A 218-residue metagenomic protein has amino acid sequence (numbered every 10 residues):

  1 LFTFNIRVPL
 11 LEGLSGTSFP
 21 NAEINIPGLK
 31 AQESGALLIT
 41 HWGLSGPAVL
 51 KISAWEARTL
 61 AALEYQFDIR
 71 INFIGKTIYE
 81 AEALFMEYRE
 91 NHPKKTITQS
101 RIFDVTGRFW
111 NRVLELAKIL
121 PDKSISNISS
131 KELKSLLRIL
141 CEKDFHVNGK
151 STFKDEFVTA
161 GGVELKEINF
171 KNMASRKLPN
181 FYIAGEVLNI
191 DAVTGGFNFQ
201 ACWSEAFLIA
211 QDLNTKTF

Functional and structural regions predicted by a protein language model:
F2-I128: An anion/pyrophosphate-binding glycine-rich loop and adjacent beta-alpha core in soluble alpha-beta enzymes
E23-I24, D68, T98, N148-G149 (+4 more regions): Domain-scale detector for complete catalytic domains at protein termini or as standalone homologs
L29, C141-H146, T215-F218: Generic secondary-structure signature for well-ordered alpha-helical cores
S45-A48, V163-E164, V187, T194-N198: Gly/Ser/Thr-rich beta-alpha loop segments that engage phosphate groups in nucleotides
P47, K76, D104, R108 (+5 more regions): Conserved active-site and cofactor/substrate-binding residues in soluble primary-metabolism enzymes
V49-L50, K134-L137, C141, W203-Q211: Predominant activation on well-ordered alpha-helical scaffold segments within soluble catalytic domains
R112-D191: A glycine-rich dinucleotide-binding beta-alpha-beta segment and adjacent secondary-structure elements that constitute
N189-F218: A conserved FAD-binding loop/helix module that cradles the flavin
